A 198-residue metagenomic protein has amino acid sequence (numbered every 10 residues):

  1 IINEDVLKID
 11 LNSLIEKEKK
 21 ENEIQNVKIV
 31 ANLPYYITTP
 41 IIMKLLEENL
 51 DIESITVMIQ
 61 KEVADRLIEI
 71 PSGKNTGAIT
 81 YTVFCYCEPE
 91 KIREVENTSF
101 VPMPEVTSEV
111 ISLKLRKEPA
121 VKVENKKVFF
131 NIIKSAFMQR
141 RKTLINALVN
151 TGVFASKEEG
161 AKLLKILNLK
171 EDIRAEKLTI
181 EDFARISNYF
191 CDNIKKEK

Functional and structural regions predicted by a protein language model:
I1-N131, K165, E176, R185 (+1 more regions): Catalytic cores of RNA-modifying enzymes
M43, D65, N146, E158-K162 (+1 more regions): Solvent-exposed alpha-helical segments within well-ordered globular domains of core cellular machineries
L46, V149, C191: Short, locally clustered residues in the helix-turn-helix/winged-helix DNA-binding domain
I55, R93, E159, K170 (+1 more regions): Alpha-helix boundary/capping detector
I70, N150, Y189: Active-site catalytic microenvironments for nucleophilic, acid-base chemistry
E109, L113-L115, V121-E159, L164-K170 (+1 more regions): An accessory alpha-helical subdomain
G152-S156, C191-K196: Short helix-capping/linker segments at secondary-structure and domain boundaries
D172, E176-N193: C-terminal beta-strand-rich structural cap/linker in extracellular carbohydrate-active enzymes
